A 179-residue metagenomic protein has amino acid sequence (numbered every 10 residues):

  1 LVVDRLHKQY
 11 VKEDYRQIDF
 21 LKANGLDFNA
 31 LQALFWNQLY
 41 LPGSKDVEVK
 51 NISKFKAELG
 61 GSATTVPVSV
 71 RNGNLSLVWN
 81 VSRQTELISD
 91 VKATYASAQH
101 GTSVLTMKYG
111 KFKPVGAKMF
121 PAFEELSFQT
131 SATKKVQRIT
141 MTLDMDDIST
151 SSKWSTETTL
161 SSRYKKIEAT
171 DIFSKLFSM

Functional and structural regions predicted by a protein language model:
L1-A33: An acidic-aromatic
R5-L6, W36, S127-Q129: Solvent-exposed coil/turn segments that connect beta secondary-structure elements in extracytoplasmic/periplasmic
H7-K8, Q38-L41, G73-L75: Short acidic/polar capping segments at secondary-structure boundaries
D19-K22, Q38, A169-K175: A general structural signal for short secondary-structure boundary/capping elements
L21-L26, A30-I52: C-terminal low-complexity, charged extensions that often adopt amphipathic alpha-helices
A30-L31, F35-W36, M145, F173-F177: Generic hydrophobic, helix-prone segments enriched in Leu/Val/Ile
V49, S53-S162: Gly/Pro-enriched, hydrophobic low-complexity segments that function as extracytoplasmic propeptides/linkers
K153-M179: Gram-negative outer-membrane assembly/targeting C-terminal domains
